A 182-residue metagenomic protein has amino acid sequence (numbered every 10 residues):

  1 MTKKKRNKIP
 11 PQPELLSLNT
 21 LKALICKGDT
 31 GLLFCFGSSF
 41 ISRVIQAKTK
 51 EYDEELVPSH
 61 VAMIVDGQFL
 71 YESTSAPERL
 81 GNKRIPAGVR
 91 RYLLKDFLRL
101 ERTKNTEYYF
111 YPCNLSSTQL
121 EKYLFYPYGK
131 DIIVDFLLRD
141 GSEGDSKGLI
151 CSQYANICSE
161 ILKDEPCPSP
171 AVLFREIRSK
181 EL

Functional and structural regions predicted by a protein language model:
K3, D131-L182: Activation targets extended, charge/polar-rich intrinsically disordered C-terminal tails
K3-E54: GIY-YIG nuclease catalytic motif and its immediate N-terminal context
K27, G67, I161-D164: Secondary-structure boundary elements
L32-E107, L138-D145: Glycine-rich catalytic cores of cysteine/serine-nucleophile enzymes that process amide/ester linkages in cell-envelope
Y52-H60, Y126-I132, L162: Structural alpha-beta junctions
L94-F136: A structural motif
